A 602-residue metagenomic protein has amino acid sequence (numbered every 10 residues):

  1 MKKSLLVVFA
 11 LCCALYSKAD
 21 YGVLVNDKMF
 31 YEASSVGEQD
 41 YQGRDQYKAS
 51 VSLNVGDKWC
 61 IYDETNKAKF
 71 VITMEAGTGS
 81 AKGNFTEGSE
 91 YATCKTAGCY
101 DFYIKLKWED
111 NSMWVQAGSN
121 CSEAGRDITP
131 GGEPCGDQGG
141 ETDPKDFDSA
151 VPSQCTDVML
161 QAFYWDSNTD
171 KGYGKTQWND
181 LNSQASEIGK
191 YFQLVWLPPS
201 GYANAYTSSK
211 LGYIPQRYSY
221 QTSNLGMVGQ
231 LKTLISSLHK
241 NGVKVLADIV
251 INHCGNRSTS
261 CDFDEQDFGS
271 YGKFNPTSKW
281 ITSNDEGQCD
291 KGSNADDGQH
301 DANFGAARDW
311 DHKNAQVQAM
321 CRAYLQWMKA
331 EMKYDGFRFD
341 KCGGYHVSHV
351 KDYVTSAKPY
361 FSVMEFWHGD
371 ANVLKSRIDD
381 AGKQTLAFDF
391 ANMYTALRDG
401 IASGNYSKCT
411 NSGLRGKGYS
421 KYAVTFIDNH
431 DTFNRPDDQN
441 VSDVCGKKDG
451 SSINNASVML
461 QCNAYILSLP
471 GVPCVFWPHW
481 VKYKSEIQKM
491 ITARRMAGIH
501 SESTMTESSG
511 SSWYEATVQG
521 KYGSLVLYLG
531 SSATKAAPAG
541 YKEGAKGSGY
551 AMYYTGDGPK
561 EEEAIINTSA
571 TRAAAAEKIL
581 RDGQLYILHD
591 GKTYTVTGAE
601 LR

Functional and structural regions predicted by a protein language model:
S4-C13: Sec-dependent N-terminal signal peptides
L5, A19-N179, Q184-E187, Q193 (+2 more regions): Insoluble glucan recognition modules
L53-G56, G520-G523, L580-I587: Short, solvent-exposed coil/turn segments at beta-strand boundaries
T73, K171-Y173, Y206-S209, V250 (+1 more regions): Short, solvent-exposed loop/turn and secondary-structure capping segments
D143-F163, D180-G189, P199-G201, Y206-P215 (+3 more regions): Active-site-proximal helices and loops of the catalytic beta/alpha 8
S153-D157, A203-S236, D264-D311: Aromatic- and acidic-residue-enriched carbohydrate-binding clefts of CAZyme catalytic domains
W178-V195, M227-V245, I249, T259-T282 (+2 more regions): An active-site-proximal structural segment forming one wall of the substrate-binding cleft that immediately precedes
E561-R602: C-terminal outer-membrane/trafficking sorting elements
